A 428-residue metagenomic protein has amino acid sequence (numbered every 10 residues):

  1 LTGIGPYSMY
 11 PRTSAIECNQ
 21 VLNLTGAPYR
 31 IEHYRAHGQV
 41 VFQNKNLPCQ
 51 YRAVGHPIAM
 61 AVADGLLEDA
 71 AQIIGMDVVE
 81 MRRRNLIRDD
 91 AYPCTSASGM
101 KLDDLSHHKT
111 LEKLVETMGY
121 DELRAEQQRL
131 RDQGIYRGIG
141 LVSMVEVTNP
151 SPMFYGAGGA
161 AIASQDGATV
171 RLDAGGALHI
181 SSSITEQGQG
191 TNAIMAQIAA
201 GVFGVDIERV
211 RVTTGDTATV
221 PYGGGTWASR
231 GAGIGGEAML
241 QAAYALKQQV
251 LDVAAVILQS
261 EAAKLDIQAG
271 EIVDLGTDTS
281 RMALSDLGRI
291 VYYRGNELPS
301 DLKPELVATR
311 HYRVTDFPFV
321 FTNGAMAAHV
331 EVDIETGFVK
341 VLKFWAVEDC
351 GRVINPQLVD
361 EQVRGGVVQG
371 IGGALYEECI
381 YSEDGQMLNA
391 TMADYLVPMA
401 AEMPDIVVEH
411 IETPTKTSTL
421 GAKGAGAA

Functional and structural regions predicted by a protein language model:
L1-P57, R131-A428: Gly/Pro-rich active-site capping loops and adjacent beta-alpha segments that organize cofactor/substrate pockets
Q72, M76: Acidic-enriched catalytic cores of C-N bond-cleaving enzymes acting on peptides and small amides
D77-N85: Short, well-structured alpha-helical segments that form the helix of a local strand-helix-strand
R84-Y92, T213-V220: Short, conserved phosphate-binding/catalytic loop or strand-edge motifs used in phosphoryl-/nucleotidyl-transfer
N85-R171: Accessory "access/gating" subregions that flank catalytic or transport cores
